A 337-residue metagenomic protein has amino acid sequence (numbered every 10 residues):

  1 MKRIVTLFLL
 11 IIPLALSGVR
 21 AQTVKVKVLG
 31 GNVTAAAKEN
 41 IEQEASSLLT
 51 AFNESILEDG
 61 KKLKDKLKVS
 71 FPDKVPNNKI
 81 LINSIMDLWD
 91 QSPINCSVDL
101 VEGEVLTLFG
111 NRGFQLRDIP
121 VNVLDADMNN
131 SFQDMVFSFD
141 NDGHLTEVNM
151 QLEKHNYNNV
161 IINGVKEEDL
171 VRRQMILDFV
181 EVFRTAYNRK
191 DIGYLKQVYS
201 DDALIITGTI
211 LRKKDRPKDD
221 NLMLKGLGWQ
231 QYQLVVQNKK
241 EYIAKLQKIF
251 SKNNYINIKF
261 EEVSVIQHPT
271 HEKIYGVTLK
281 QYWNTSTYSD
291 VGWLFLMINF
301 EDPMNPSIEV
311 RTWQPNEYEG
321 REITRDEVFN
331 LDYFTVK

Functional and structural regions predicted by a protein language model:
M1-V24: Bacterial Sec-dependent N-terminal signal peptides
F8, L152, D202: Residues that line or immediately flank small-molecule/substrate-binding pockets and catalytic motifs
S17, K218-N221, L331: Short, intrinsically disordered/low-complexity patches at protein termini and at juxtamembrane boundaries
Q22, N77-S138, K218-V291: Surface-exposed, charged secondary-structure patches
Q22-K61, H144-R189, G193, Q197: Short, low-complexity N-terminal intrinsically disordered segments enriched in polar/charged residues
T23-K25, A126-R172, T270-T278, N284-K337: Short beta-strand edge/turn micro-motifs at domain boundaries
L48-W89, K190-K218: Short, well-ordered alpha-helical segments enriched in acidic and aromatic residues
